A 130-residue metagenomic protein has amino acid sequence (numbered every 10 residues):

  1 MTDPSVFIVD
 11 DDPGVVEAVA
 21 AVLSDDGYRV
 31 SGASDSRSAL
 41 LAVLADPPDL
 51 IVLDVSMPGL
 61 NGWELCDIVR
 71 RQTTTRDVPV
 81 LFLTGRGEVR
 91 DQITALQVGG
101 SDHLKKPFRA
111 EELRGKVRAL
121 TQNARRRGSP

Functional and structural regions predicted by a protein language model:
D3, D46-D49, T74-P79: His-Asp phosphorelay/catalytic-motif detector in bacterial-type signaling
D10, D54, T84: Active-site residues of response regulator receiver
P13-S31, L120: Two-component/phosphorelay signaling modules centered on CheY-like receiver
G32-L50: Acidic, metal-coordinating helix/loop segments flanking the phosphotransfer/catalytic sites of two-component signaling
M57: Receiver (REC) domain active-site loop signature in two-component systems and cognate sites in sensor histidine kinases
S101: Short, glycine/charged-rich "phosphate-handling" switch motifs in NTP-dependent and phosphotransfer domains
F108-R118: C-terminal output helix
